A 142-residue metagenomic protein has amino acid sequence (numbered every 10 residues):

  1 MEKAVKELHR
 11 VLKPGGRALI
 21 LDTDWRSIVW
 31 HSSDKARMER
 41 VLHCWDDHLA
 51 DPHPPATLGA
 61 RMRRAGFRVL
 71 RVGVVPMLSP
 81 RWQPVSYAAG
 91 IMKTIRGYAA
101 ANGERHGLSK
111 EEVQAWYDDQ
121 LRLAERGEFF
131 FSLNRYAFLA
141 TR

Functional and structural regions predicted by a protein language model:
E2-R17: A short glycine-rich, Lys/Arg-flanked "PGG" loop and its adjoining helix->strand segment in the class I
R17-P84: Conserved catalytic/acceptor-binding region of the Class I
P55-G59, Q114, S132-Y136: Short coil/turn segments at secondary-structure boundaries
A65-R68, V85, A89, L133-R142: Core SAM-dependent methyltransferase catalytic element
R71-F129: C-terminal helical/coil "lid" or tail adjacent to the Rossmann-like core of SAM-dependent
